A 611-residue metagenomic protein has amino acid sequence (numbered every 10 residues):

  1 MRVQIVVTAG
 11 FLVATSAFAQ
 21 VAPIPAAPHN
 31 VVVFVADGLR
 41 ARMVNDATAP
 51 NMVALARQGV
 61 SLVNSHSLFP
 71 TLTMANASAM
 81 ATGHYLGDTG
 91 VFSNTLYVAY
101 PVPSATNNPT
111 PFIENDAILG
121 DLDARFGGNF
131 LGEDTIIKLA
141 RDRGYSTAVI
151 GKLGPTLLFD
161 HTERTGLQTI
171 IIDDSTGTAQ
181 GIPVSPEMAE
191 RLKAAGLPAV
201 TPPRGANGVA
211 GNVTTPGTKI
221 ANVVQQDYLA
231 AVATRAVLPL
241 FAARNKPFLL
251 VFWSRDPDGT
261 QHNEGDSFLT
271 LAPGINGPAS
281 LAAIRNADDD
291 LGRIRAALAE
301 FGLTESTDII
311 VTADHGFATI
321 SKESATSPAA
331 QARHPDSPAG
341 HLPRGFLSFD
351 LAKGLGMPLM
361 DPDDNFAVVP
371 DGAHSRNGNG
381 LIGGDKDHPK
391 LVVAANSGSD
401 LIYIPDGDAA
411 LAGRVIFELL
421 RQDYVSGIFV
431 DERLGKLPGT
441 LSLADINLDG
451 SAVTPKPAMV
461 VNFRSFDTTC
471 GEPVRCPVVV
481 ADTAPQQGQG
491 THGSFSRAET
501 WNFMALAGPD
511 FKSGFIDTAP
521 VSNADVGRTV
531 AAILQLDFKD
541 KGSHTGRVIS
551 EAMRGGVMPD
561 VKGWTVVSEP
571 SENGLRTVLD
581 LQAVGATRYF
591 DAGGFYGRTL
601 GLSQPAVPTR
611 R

Functional and structural regions predicted by a protein language model:
P28-R40, A54-A56, M80, A140 (+8 more regions): Beta-strand elements within well-structured catalytic alpha/beta cores of enzymes that handle phosphate/sulfate esters
A41, V53-A54, K138-R143, G398-V430 (+2 more regions): Non-catalytic, well-ordered alpha-helical segments in soluble enzyme domains
R42-T95, S146-I150: Short, structured active-site-proximal loop/turn typified by the sulfatase FGly-forming signature C/S-X-P-X-R
P70-L72, N94-N108, F112-R125, R293-Q486 (+1 more regions): Secreted, luminal/periplasmic, and some membrane-associated catalytic domains that remodel anionic oxygen-ester
L86-T89, R164-P203, L271-D289, A329-A367: Acidic, His- and aromatic-enriched active-site or binding-groove loops in soluble protein domains that engage sugars
G120-P239, L249-V251, R255-Q261: A contiguous, mid-domain pocket- or channel-lining segment that forms the substrate-recognition surface
G154, L158-G166, G217, A233-R293 (+3 more regions): Active-site His/acidic residue clusters
S426-M459, T518, Q535-P570: Polar, surface-exposed loop/tail segments that function as active-site lids or cofactor/substrate-recognition elements
